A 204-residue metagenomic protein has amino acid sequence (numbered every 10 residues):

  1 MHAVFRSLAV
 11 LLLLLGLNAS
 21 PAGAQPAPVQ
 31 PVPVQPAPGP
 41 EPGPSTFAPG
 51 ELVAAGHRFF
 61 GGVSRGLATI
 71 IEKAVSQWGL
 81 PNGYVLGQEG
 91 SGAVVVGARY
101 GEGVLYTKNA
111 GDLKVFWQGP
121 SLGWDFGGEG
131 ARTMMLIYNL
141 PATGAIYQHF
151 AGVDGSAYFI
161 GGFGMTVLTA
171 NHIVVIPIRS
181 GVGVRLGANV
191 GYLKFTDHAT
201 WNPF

Functional and structural regions predicted by a protein language model:
M1-R6: Positively charged n-region of N-terminal signal peptides that target proteins for export
S7-N18: Bacterial N-terminal signal peptides
S20-A24: Sec/Tat signal peptide C-region and signal peptidase I cleavage site
Q25, V29-F204: Small-residue-enriched, tightly packed secondary-structure blocks
